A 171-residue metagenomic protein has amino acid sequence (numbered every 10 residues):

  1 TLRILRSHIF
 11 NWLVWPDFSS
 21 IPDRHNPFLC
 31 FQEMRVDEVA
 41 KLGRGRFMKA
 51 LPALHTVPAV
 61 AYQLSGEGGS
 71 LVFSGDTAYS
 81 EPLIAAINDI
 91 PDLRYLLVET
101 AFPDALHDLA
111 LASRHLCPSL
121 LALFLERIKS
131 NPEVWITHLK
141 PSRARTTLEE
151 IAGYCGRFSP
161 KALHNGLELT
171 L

Functional and structural regions predicted by a protein language model:
T1-V72, A78-S80, A85-N88, R127-V134 (+1 more regions): Binuclear metal-dependent hydrolase catalytic cores
I4, D104-L109: A short acidic, helix-capping loop that chelates divalent metal ions and anchors anionic groups
H55, V98, A112-H115, H138: Histidine-centered active-site/metal-ligand motif
A85, L111-L120: Charged helix-capping and loop-helix junction motifs
L93-A101: Non-cysteine beta-strand/loop elements that form the S-adenosyl-L-methionine
F102-D104, R143: Feature marks short, surface-exposed loop/turn motifs that line or immediately flank catalytic pockets and channel
H107-A112, L148-A152: Histidine/acidic-residue-rich catalytic or RNA/ligand-binding cores of hydrolases and nuclease-related proteins
L121-R127: Histidine-anchored nucleotide/phosphate-binding helix
